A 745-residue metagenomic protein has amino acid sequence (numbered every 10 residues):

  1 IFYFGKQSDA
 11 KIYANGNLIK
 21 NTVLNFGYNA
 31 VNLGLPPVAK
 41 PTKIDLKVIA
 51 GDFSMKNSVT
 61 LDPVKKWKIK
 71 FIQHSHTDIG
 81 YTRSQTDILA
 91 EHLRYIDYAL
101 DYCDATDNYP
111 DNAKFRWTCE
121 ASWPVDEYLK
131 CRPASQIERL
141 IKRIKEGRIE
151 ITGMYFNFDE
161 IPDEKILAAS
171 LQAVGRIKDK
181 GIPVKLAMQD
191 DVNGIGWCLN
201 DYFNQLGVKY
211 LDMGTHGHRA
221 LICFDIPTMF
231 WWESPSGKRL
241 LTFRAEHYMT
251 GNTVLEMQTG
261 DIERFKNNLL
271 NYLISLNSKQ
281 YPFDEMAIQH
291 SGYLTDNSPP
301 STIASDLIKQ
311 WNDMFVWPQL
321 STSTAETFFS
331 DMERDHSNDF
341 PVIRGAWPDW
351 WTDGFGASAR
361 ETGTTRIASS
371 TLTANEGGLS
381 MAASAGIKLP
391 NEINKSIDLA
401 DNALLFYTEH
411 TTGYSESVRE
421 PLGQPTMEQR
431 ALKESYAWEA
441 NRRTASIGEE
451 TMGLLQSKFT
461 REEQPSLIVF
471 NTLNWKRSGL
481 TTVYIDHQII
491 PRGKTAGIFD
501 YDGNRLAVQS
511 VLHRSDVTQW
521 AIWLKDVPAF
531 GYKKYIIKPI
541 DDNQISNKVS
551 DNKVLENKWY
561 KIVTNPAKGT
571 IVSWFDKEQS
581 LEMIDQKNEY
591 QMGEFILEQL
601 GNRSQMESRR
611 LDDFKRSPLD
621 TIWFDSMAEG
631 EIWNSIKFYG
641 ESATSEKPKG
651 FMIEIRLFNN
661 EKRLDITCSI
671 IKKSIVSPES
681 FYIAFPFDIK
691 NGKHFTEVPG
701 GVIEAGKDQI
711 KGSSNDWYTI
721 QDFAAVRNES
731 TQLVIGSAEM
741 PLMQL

Functional and structural regions predicted by a protein language model:
F2-I69, S515-P566: Extended acidic/polar, glycine-enriched regions that form or flank non-catalytic beta-rich accessory modules
A30, K40-D45, D52-S135: Active-site beta->alpha N-cap acidic-glycine motif
Q73, I79, P110-D190, K238-H247: Metal-dependent polysaccharide deacetylase catalytic core of the NodB/CE4 family, i.e., the active-site-bearing domain
S75-D78, I226-Q456, T472, Y501 (+2 more regions): Active-site and substrate-binding clefts of carbohydrate-active enzymes
A121-D126, Y155-E160, V184-I195, G217-A220 (+8 more regions): Conserved short loop/turn motifs at secondary-structure junctions
E138-E146, G196-G260: Surface-exposed loop and adjacent secondary-structure segments within mature catalytic domains
L167-Q205, L270-H290: CE4/NodB-like, metal-dependent polysaccharide N-deacetylase domain that modifies extracellular/periplasmic N-acetylated
L199-Y202, H218, T228, T253 (+3 more regions): C-terminal (or distal) subdomains of carbohydrate-active enzymes
